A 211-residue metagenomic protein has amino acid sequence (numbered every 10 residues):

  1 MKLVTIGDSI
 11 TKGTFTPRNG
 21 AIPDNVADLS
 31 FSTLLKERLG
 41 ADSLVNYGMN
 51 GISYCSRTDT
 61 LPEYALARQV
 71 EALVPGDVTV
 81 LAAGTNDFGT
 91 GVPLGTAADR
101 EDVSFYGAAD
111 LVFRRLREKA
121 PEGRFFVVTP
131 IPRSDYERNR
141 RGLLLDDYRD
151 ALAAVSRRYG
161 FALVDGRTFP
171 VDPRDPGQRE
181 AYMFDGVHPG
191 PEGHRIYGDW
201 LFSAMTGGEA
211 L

Functional and structural regions predicted by a protein language model:
M1-D28, S32-R38, D42, A72-P75 (+6 more regions): N-terminal secretory targeting modules
K2-V4, K12-G107: Conserved SGNH/GDSL esterase-like catalytic core that processes O-acyl groups on lipids and polysaccharides
V4, V45, F126-V128, A162-V164: Hydrophobic/aromatic beta-strand patches that form the interior of the parallel beta-sheet core in alpha/beta enzyme
I10-T11, N50, G84-N86, I131-R133 (+1 more regions): Catalytic metal-binding/acid-base residues of hydrolase active sites
T85-N86, F113-D147: Active-site segments of SGNH/GDSL-like serine hydrolases that catalyze O-acetyl group transfer/hydrolysis on lipids
S104-G107, L111-R115, D147-A154: Alpha-helical scaffolding segments of alpha/beta enzyme cores, especially the outer helices of TIM-barrel or partial
P130-L211: Catalytic His-Asp segment of secreted/periplasmic serine-dependent ester chemistry enzymes
